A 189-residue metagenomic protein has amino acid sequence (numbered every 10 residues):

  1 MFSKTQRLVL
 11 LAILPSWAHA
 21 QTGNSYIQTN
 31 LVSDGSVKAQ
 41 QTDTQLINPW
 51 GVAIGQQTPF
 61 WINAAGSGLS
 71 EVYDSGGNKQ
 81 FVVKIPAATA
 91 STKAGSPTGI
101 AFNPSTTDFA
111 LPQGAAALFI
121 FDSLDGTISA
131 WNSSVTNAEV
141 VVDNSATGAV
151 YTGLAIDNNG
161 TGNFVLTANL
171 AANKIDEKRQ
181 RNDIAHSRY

Functional and structural regions predicted by a protein language model:
M1, H19-T22: Low-complexity, Pro/Thr/Ser/Gly/Ala-rich linker/spacer regions in secreted, extracellular modular proteins
M1-V9: Bacterial N-terminal signal peptides that target proteins for export
L8-L11, K178: Intrinsic low-complexity, intrinsically disordered segments enriched in polar/basic residues
L11-A20: Hydrophobic h-region of N-terminal signal peptides that target proteins for export in Gram-negative bacteria
Q21-Y189: Sequence/structural signature of beta-propeller domains
